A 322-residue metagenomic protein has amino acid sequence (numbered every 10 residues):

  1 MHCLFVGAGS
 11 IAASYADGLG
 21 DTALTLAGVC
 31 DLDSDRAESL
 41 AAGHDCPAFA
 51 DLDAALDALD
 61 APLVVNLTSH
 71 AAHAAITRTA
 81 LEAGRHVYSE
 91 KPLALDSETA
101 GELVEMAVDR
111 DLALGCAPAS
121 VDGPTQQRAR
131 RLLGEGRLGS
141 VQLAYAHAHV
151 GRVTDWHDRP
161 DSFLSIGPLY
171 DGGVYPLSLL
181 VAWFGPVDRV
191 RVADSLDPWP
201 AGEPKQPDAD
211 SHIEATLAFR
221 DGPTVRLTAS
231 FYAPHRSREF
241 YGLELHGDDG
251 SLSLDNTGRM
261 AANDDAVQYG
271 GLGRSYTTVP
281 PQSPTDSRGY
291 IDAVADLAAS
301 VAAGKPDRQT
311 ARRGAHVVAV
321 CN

Functional and structural regions predicted by a protein language model:
M1, L63-V65, G101, L112 (+2 more regions): C-terminal helix-rich "cap/oligomerization" subdomain common to oxidoreductases
M1-H44: N-terminal Rossmann-like dinucleotide-binding module
D45-L52: Conserved SAM-binding strand-loop segment of SAM-dependent methyltransferases
A50, S89, L114-C116, Y145 (+1 more regions): Hydrophobic residues in well-ordered beta-strands that form the structural core
A58, L63, S69-H70, A74-V121: Beta-strand-loop-alpha-helix segment that lines the small-molecule cofactor/substrate pocket of alpha/beta enzymes
S120-Q206: Predominantly a Rossmann-like dinucleotide-binding segment in NAD(P)-dependent oxidoreductases
S178-R259, A295-A303: Contiguous beta-strand/loop segments that form the cofactor/metal-binding neighborhood of enzyme cores
Y241-R312: C-terminal glycine/acidic-rich active-site capping loop/insertion
